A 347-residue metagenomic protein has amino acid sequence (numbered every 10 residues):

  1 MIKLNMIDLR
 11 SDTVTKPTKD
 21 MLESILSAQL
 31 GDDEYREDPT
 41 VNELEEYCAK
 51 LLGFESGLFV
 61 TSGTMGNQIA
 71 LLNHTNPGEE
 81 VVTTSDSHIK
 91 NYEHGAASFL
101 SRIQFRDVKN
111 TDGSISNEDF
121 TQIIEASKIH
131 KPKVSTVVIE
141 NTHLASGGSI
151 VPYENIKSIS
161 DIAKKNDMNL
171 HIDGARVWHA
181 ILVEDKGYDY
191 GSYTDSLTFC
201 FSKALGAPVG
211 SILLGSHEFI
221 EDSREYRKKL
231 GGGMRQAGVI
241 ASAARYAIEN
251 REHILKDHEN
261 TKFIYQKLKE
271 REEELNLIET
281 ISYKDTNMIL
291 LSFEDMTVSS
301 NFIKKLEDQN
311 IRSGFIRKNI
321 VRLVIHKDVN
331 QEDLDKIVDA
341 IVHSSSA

Functional and structural regions predicted by a protein language model:
I2-E294, S300-K304, Q309, G314-V329 (+1 more regions): Conserved PLP-enzyme active-site core in the AAT-like
